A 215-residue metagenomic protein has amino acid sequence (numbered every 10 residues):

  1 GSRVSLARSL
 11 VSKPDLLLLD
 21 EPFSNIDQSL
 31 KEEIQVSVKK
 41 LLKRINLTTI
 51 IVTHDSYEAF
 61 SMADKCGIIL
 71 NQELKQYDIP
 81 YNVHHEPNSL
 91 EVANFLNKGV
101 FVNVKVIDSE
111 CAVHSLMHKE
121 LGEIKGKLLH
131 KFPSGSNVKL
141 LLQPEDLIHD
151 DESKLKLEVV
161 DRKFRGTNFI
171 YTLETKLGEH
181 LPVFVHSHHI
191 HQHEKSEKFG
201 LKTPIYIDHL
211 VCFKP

Functional and structural regions predicted by a protein language model:
G1-E91: ABC ATPase nucleotide-binding domains
L10, I107, F169: Short, flexible micro-motifs
L47-I50, F101, N168: Secondary-structure boundary/capping residues
H85-I107, L141: C-terminal boundary and immediately downstream tail of ABC-type ATPase nucleotide-binding domains
G99, E110-P215: Non-catalytic connector elements of ABC transporters
